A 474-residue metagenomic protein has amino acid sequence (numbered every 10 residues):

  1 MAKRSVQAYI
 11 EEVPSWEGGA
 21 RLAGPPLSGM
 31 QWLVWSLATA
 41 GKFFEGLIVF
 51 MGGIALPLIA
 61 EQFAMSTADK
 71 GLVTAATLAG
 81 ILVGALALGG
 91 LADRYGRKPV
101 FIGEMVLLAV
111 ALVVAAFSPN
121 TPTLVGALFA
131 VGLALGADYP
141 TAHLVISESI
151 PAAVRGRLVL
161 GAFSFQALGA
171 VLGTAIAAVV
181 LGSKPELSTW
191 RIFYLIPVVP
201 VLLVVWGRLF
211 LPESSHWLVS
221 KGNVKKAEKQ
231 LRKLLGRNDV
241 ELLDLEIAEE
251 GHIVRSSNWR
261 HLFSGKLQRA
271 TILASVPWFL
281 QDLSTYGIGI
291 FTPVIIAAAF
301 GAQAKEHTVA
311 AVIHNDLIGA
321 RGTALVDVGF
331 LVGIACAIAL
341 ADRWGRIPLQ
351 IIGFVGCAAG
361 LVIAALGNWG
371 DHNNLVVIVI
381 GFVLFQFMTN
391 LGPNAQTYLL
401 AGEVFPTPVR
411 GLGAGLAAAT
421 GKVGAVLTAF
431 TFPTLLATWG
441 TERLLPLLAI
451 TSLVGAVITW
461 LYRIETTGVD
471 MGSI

Functional and structural regions predicted by a protein language model:
M1-I474: Transmembrane-helix signature of 12-pass secondary carriers
